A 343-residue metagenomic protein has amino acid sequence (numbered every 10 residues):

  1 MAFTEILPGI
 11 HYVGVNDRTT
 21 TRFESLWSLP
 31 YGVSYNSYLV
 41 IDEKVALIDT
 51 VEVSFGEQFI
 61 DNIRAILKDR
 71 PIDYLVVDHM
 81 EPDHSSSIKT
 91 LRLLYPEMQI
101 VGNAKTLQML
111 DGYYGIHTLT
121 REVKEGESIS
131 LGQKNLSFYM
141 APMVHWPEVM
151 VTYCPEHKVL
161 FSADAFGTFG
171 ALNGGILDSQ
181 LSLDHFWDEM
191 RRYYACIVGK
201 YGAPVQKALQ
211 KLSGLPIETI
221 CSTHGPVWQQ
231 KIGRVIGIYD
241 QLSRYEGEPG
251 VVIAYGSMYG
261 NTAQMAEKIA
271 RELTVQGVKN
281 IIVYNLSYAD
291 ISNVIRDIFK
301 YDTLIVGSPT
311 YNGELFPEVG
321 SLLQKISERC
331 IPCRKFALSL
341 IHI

Functional and structural regions predicted by a protein language model:
F3-I63, V151-C154, K158-S162, V251 (+1 more regions): Conserved beta-strand hairpin/beta-sheet module of binuclear metal-dependent hydrolase folds, prominently
T4-P8, V101-V149, Y201-K207: Metallo-beta-lactamase
E43, S54-V101: Active-site metal-binding motif and surrounding structural segment of the metallo-beta-lactamase
I48-T50, D73-M80, I100-N103, L160-A163 (+1 more regions): Active-site neighborhood of phospho(di)ester-bond hydrolases with catalytic His/Asp-centered motifs
E81-D83, L107, L286-S292: Short acidic loop-to-helix transition motifs that present clustered carboxylates
N135-S222, W228-Q230: Metallo-beta-lactamase
W228-P332: N-terminal beta1-alpha1-beta2 submodule of the flavodoxin-like/Rossmannoid cofactor-binding fold
H342-I343: Conserved small/polar residues in nucleotide/adenosyl-binding loops
